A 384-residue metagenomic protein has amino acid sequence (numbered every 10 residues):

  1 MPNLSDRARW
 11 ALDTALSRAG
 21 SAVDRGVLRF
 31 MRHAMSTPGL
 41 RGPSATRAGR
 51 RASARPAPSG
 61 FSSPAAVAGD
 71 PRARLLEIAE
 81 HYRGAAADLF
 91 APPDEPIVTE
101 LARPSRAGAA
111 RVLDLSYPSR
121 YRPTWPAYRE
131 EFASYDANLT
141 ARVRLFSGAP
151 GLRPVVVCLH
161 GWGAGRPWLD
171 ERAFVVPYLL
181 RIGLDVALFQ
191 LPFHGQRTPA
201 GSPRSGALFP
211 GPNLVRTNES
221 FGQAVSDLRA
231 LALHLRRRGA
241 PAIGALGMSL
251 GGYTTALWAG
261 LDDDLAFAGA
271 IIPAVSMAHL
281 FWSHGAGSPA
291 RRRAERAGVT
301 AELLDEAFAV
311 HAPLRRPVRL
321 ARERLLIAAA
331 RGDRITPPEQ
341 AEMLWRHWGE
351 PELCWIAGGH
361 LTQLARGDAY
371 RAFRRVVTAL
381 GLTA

Functional and structural regions predicted by a protein language model:
M1-E130, I182: N-terminal targeting or regulatory segments adjacent to alpha/beta-hydrolase or S9 domains
C158-G222: Cap/lid segment of the alpha/beta-hydrolase catalytic domain
L233, A245, G252-D263, L344: Short glycine-enriched nucleophile-adjacent loop and the immediately C-terminal alpha-helix near the catalytic center
A256-L303, W355: Hydrolase active-site cap/lid region
L320-A321, L326-A329, D333: Short beta-strand/loop motif that positions the catalytic acidic residue of the alpha/beta-hydrolase fold
E323, P337-R346: Short alpha-helix in the alpha/beta-hydrolase fold that links the catalytic acid
R334-Q340, Q363-A365: Conserved alpha/beta-hydrolase "acid-adjacent" motif
G358-R371: Catalytic histidine-centered segment of alpha/beta-hydrolase-like enzymes
